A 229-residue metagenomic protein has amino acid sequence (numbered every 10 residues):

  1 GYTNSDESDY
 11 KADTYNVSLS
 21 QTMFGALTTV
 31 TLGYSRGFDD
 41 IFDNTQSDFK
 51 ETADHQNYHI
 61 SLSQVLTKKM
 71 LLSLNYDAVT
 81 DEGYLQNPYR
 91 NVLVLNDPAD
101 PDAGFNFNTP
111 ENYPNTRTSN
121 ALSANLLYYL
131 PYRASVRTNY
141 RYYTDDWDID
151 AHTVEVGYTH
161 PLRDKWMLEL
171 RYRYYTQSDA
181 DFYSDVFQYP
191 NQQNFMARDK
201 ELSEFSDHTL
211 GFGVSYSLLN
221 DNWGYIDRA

Functional and structural regions predicted by a protein language model:
G1-L32, A53, N57-M70, L74: Transmembrane beta-barrel wall of Gram-negative outer-membrane proteins
Y2-N4, Y15-V17, Q21, L32-R36 (+6 more regions): Transmembrane beta-barrel strands of outer-membrane/channel proteins
Y2-S5, N16-S18, I41-K50, H55-H59 (+3 more regions): Extracellular loop and loop/strand-boundary signature of outer-membrane beta-barrel proteins
T3-D9, T22, G37-T45, T80-L85 (+4 more regions): Sequence/structural signature of outer-membrane beta-barrel proteins
Q21-M23, Q64, Y128-L130, Y142 (+2 more regions): Residue-level signature of outer-membrane beta-barrel architecture
F24-T28, V65, K69, R133 (+2 more regions): Short loop/turn motifs that connect adjacent beta-strands in outer-membrane beta-barrel proteins
R36-P101, F107-Y113: Solenoidal tandem-repeat scaffolds enriched in leucines and small polar residues
V79-D81, L85-N125, D146-E155, T159 (+1 more regions): Outer membrane beta-barrel transmembrane domains
